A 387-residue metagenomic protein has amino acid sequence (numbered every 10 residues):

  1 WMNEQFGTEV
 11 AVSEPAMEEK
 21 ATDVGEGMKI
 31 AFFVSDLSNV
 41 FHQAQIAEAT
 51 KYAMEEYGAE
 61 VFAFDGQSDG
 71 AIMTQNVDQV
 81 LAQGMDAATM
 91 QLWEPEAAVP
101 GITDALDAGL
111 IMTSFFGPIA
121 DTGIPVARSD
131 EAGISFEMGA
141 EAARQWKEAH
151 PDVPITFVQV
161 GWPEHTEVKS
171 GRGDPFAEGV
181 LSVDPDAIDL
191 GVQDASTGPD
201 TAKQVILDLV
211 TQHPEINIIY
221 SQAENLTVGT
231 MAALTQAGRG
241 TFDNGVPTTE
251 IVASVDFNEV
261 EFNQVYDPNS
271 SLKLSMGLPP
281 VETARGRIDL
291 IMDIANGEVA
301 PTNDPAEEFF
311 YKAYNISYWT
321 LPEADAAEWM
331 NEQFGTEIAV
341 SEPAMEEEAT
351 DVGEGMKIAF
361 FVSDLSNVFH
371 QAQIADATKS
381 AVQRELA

Functional and structural regions predicted by a protein language model:
W1-A387: A residue-level marker of the well-folded mature domains of exported/periplasmic proteins
